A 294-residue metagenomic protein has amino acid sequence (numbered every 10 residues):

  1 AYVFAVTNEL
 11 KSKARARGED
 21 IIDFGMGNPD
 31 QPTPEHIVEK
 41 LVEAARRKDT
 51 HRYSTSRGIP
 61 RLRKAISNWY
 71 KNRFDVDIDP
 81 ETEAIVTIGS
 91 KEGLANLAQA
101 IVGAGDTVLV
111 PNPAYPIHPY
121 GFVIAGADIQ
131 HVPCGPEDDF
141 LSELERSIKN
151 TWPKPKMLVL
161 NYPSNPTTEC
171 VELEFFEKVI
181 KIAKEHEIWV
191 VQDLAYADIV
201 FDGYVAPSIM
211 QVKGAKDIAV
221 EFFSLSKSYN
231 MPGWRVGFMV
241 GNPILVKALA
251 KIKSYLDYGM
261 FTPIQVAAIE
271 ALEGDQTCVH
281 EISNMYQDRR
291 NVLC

Functional and structural regions predicted by a protein language model:
A1-G89, N96, A271-G274, V292: N-terminal small-domain helix-loop-helix segment of the aminotransferase-like
A14-R17, A125, E185-H186: Helix C-cap/helix->beta junction micro-motif
V76-A84, A104-T107, K154, K216-A219: Short acidic capping loops at alpha-helix termini that bridge into adjacent secondary structure
A100-F122: Conserved PLP-anchoring active-site segment centered on the Schiff-base-forming lysine
D106, A127, E185-I188, A215-D217: A short helix->loop->beta-strand "cap" motif at the edges of active sites that frequently abuts
Q130, C134-D202: Active-site phosphate-binding strand-loop segment of PLP-dependent enzymes
V212, K216-Q287, N291: Conserved core segment of the aminotransferase class I/II
